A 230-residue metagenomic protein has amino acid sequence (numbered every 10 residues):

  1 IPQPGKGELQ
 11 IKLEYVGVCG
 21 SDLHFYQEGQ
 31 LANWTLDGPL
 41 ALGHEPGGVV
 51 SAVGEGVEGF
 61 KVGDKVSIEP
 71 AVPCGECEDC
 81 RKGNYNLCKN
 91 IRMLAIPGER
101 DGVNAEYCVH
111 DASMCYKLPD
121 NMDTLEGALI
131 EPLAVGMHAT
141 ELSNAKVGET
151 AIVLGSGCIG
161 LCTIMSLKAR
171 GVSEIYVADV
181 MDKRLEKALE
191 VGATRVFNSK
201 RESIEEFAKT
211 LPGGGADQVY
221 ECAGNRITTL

Functional and structural regions predicted by a protein language model:
P2-V16, L31-E78, P119-N121: Glycine-rich beta-strand-centered segment in the early N-terminal region that forms part of a ligand/cofactor-binding
S21-Q27: Cytochrome P450 core scaffold surrounding the K-helix E-X-X-R motif and the conserved "meander" helix-loop region
G63, G148, A193, G214-A216: Local beta-strand N-terminus motif with an aromatic residue
I68, V153, E221: Redox-cofactor binding/interface segments in oxidoreductases and associated redox assembly factors
C74-L154: NAD(P)H dinucleotide-binding glycine-rich loop of Rossmann-like/cofactor-binding domains, especially the beta1-alpha1
S113, M122-E202, E206: Mid-domain Rossmann-like dinucleotide-binding core that forms the NAD(H)/NADP(H) cofactor-binding site
F207-V219: A short acidic, Gly/Pro-enriched loop at the edge of an enzyme's catalytic core that lines a small-molecule cofactor
R226-L230: Rossmann-fold NAD(P) dinucleotide-binding segment
